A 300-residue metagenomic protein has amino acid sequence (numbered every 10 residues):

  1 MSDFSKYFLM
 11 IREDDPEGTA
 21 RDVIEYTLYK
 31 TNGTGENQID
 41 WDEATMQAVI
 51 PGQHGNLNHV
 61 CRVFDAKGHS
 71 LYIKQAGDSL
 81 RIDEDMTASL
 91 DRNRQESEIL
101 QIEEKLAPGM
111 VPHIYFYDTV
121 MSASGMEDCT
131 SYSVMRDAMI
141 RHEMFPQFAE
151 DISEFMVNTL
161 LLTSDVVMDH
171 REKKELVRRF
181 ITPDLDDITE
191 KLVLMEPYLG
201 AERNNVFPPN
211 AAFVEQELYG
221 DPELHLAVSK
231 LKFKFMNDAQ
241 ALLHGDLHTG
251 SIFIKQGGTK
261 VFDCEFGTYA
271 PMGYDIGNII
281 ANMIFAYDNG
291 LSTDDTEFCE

Functional and structural regions predicted by a protein language model:
M1-S122, K255-T259: Conserved NTP-binding catalytic cores of kinases and kinase-like/nucleotidyltransferase enzymes across multiple kinase
I50-I73, L226-I276: Active-site acidic catalytic loop and adjacent metal/ATP-binding pocket of ATP-dependent phosphoryl transfer enzymes
S79-L80, Y132-S133, T268: Feature marks short, surface-exposed loop/turn motifs that line or immediately flank catalytic pockets and channel
E84-D85, S133-F155, L161-H244, K255: ATP-dependent phospho-/nucleotidyl transfer catalytic cores
M86-N93, H142-A149, Y269, D295-C299: Flexible, glycine- and charge-enriched loops at secondary-structure boundaries
E98, G273-E300: Active-site activation/catalytic loop segments of kinase-like enzymes and analogous catalytic loops in related
E104, L160-S164, I284: Protein kinase-like catalytic domain
M121-S133: Conserved short submotifs of the Hanks-type protein kinase catalytic core that shape the nucleotide-binding pocket
